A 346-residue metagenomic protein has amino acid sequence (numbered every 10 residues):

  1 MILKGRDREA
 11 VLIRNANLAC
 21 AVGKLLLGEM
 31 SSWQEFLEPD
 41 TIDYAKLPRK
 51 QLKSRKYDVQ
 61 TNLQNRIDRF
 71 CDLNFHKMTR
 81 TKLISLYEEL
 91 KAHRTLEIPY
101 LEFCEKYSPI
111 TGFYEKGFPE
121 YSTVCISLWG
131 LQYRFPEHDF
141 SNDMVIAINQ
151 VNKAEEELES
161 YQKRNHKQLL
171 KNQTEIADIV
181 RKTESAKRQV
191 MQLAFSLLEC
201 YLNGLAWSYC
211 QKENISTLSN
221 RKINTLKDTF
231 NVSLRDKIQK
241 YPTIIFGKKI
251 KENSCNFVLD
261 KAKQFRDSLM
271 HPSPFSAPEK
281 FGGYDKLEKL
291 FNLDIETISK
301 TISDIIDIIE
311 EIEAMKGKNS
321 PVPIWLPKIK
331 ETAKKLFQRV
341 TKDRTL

Functional and structural regions predicted by a protein language model:
M1-D68, F275-L346: Polyanionic, low-complexity intrinsically disordered segments
M1-L25, R80-K187: Charged alpha-helical initiation segments
K46-E102: N-terminal accessory interaction module
H166-T174, L218-I223, F281-N292: A solvent-exposed, charged loop/short amphipathic helix patch at secondary-structure junctions
K182-Y209: Short, hydrophobic, well-ordered secondary-structure elements
L197, F257-Q264, S268, T297-K300 (+2 more regions): Charged, amphipathic alpha-helical oligomerization/scaffolding segments
L202-D260, P272: Short non-catalytic regulatory patches outside canonical folded cores
E252-Y284: Histidine-centered, metal-coordinating catalytic motifs and their short helical/loop contexts
